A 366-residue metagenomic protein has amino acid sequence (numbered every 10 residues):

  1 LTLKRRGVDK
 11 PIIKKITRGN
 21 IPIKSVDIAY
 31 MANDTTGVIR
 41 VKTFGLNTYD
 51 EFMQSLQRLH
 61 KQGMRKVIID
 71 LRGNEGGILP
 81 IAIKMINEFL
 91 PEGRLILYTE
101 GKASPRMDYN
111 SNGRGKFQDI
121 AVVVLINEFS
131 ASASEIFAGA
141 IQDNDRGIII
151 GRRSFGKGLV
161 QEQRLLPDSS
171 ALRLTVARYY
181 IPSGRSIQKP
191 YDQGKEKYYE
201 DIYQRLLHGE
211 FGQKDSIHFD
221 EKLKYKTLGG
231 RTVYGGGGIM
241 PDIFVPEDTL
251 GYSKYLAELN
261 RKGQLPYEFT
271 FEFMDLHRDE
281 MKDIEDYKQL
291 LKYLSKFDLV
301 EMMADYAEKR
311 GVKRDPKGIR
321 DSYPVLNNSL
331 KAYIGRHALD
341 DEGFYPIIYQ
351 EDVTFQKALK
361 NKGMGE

Functional and structural regions predicted by a protein language model:
T2-L172: Cleft-lining beta-strand/loop regions that shape enzyme active-site pockets
T17, K102, A177, D192 (+1 more regions): Residue-level structural signal for beta-strand termini and adjacent loop
R18, V41, I126, L174-V176 (+3 more regions): Pocket-edge structural micro-motifs
E88-F89, P105, Q163, D168-S170 (+5 more regions): Generic secondary-structure boundary signal with a strong preference for alpha-helix termini
A133, D145, R152, G156-L223: Polar, glycine-rich mid-to-C-terminal structural blocks that act as macromolecule-binding/assembly scaffolds
S186-I187, Y191-E366: Conserved functional hotspot residues or short segments at active or partner-binding sites across diverse domains
